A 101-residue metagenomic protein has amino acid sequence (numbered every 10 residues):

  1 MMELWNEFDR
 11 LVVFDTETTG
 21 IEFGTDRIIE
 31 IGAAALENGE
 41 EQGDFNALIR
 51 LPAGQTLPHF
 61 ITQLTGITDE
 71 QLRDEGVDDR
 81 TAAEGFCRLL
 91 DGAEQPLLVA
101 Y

Functional and structural regions predicted by a protein language model:
M2-V12, T16-Y101: Conserved non-catalytic scaffold segment of RNase H-like nuclease domains
